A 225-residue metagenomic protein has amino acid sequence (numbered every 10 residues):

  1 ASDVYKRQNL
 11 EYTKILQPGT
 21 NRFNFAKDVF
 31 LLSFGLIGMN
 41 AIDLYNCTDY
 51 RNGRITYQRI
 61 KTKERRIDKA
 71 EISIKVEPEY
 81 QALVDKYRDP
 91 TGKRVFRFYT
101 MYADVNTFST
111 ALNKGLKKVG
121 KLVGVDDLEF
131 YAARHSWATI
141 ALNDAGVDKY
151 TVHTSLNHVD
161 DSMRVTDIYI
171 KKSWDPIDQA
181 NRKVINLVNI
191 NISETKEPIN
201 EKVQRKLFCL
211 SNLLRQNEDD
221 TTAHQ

Functional and structural regions predicted by a protein language model:
A1-Y5: Short, small-residue-biased leader/transition segments that mark boundaries at the very start of proteins
E11-Y12, E77-V125: Active-site/catalytic core of tyrosine-dependent DNA strand-transfer enzymes
Y12-L31: Conserved catalytic core of the tyrosine transesterase superfamily
L31, G35, I42, A132-V159: C-terminal catalytic core of tyrosine-transesterase DNA break-rejoin enzymes
L36, Y45-V84: Conserved tyrosine-mediated DNA breakage-rejoining catalytic core shared by Y-recombinases
D49-T56, D126-D127, V147-I170, N191-P198: Short, polar N-cap/turn motifs at the start of nucleic acid-interacting alpha helices
R59-R65, L156-N186: Catalytic-site neighborhood detector that most strongly recognizes the C-terminal catalytic loop/helix of tyrosine
P78, T100-A103, M163-R164, P176-Q225: C-terminal secondary-structure termini that scaffold catalytic or DNA-interacting sites
